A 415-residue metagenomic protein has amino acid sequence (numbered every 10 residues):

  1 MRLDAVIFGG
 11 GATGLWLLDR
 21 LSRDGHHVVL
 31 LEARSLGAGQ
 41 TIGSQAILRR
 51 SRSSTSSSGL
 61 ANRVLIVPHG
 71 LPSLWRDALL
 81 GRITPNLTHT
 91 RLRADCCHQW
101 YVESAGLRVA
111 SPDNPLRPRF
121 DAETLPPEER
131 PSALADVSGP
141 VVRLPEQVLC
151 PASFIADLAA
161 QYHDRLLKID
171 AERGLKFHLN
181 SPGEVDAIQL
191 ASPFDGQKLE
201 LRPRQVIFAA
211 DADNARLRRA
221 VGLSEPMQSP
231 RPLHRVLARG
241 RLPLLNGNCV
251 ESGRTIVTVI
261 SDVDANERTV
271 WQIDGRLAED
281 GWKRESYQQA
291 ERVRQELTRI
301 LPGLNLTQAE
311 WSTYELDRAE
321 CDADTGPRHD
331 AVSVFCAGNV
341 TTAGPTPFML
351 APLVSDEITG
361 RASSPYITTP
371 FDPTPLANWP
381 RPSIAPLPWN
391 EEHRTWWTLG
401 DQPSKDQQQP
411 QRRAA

Functional and structural regions predicted by a protein language model:
M1-T13: Beta1/beta-strand and adjacent pyrophosphate-binding region of the FAD-binding site in flavoprotein oxidoreductases
V6-F8, E200-D213: Short hydrophobic core segments
W16, F208-A337: Active-site substrate-recognition segment that forms the wall of the catalytic cavity or substrate channel
S22-G43: Glycine-rich FAD pyrophosphate-binding loop
A46-P131: Dinucleotide-binding Rossmann-like beta1-alpha1 core, especially the glycine-rich loop that anchors the ADP
P126-D170, A187, E200-P203, R276-L277 (+1 more regions): Helix-loop-beta segment of a Rossmann-like dinucleotide-binding subdomain
P145, S153, R299-T395: C-terminal catalytic lobe of FAD-dependent flavoproteins
L167-F194: A conserved short coil-to-beta-strand element within the FAD-binding core of flavoproteins
